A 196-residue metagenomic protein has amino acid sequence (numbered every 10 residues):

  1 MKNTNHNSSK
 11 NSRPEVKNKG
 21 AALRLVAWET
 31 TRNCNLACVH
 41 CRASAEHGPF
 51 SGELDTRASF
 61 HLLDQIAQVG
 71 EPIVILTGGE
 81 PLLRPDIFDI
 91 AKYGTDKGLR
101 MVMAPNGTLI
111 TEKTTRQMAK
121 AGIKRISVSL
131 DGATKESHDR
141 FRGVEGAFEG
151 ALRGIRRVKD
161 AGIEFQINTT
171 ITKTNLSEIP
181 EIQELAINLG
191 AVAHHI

Functional and structural regions predicted by a protein language model:
K2-R125: Conserved alpha-helical substructure of the radical SAM core
E29, V69-I75, T95-V102, I123-S127 (+1 more regions): Conserved C-terminal portion of the radical SAM core fold that forms the substrate/S-adenosylmethionine-binding
L36, K135-E136, F165: Glycine-centered loop/turn positions within well-structured domains that cap or flank conserved ligand/cofactor-binding
E46, A133, T170: Conserved sequence/active-site signature of Rossmann-fold short-chain dehydrogenase/reductase
L54-A58, G146-G150, E178: Soluble or luminal CAZymes and related metallo-dependent hydrolases
P81-L83, G107-E112, K124, S129-E145 (+1 more regions): Conserved radical SAM core fold
